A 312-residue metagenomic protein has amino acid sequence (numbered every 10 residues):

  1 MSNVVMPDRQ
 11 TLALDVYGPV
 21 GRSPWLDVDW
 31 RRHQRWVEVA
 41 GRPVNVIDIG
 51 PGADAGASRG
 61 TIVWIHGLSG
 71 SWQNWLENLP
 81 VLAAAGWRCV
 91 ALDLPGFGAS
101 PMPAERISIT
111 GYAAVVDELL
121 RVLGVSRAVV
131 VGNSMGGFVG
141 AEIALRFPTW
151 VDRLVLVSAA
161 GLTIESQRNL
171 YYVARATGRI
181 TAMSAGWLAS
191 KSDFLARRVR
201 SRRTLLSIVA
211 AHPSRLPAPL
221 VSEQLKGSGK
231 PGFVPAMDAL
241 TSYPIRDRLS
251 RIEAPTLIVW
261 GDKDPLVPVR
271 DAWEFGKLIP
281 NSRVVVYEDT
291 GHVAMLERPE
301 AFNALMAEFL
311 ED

Functional and structural regions predicted by a protein language model:
M1-W36: An N-terminal hydrophobic leader/cap segment in hydrolases
R42-A99: Conserved HGGG/HGGXW glycine-rich cap/lid loop of the alpha/beta-hydrolase fold
T110-A128: Conserved acidic catalytic loop of the alpha/beta-hydrolase fold
L145, D152-W187: Flexible "cap/lid" loop of the alpha/beta hydrolase fold
S190-R251: Conserved alpha/beta-hydrolase catalytic His-Asp/Glu region
I252, I258-W260: Short beta-strand/loop motif that positions the catalytic acidic residue of the alpha/beta-hydrolase fold
K263-V267: Acidic catalytic loop of the alpha/beta-hydrolase fold
T290-N303: Catalytic histidine-centered segment of alpha/beta-hydrolase-like enzymes
